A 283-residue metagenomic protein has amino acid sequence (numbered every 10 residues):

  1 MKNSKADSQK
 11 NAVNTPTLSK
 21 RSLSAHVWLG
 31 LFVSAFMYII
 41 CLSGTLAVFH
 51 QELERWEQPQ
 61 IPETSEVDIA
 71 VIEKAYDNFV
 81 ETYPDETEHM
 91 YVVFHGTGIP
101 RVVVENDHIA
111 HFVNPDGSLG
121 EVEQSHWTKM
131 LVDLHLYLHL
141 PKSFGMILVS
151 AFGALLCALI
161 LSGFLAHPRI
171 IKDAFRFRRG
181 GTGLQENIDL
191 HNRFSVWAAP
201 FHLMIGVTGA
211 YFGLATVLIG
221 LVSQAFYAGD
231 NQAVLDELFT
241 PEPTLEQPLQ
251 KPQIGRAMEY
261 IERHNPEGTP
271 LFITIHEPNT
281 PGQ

Functional and structural regions predicted by a protein language model:
M1-Q283: Conserved histidines in hydrophobic membrane contexts and catalytic metal-binding motifs
